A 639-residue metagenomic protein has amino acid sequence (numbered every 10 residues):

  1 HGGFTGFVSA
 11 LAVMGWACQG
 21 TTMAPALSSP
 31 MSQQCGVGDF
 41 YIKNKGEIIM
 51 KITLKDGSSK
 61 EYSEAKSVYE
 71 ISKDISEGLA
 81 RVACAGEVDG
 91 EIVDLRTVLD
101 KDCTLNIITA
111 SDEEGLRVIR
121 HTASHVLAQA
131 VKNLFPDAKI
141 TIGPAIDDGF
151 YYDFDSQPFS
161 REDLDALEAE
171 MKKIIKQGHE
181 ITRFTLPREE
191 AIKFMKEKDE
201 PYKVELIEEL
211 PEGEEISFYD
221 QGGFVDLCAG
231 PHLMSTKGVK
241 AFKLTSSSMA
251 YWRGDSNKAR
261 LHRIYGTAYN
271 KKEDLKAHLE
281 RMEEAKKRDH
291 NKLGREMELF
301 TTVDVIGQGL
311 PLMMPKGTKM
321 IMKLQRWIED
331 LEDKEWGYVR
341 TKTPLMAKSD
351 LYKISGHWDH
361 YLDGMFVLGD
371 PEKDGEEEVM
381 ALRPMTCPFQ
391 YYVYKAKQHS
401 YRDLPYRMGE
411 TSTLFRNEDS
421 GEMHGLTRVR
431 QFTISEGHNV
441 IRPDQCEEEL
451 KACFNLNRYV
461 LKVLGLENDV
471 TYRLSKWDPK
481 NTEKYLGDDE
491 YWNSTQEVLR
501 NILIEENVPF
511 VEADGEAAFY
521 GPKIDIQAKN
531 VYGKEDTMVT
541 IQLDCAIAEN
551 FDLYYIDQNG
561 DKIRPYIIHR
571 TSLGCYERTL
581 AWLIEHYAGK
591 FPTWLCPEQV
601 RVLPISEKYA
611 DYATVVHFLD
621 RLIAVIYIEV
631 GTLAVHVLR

Functional and structural regions predicted by a protein language model:
Y41-S124, A128-D147, A169-K173: Ubiquitin-like/PB1-type beta-grasp interaction modules and other compact soluble beta-rich domains
T97-V118, K139-G143, Y151-T413, N417-M423 (+3 more regions): Auxiliary tRNA-acceptor-end handling modules of aminoacyl-tRNA synthetases
H121-K132, G222-A241, M313, M320 (+6 more regions): Conserved phosphate/anionic-ligand binding catalytic regions in large, soluble enzymes, centered on
Q177-G222, D370, K462-T537, I541: Metal-assisted phosphate- and nucleotidyl-transfer catalytic regions
E377, P388-F389, K395-K397, Y406 (+4 more regions): A translation/RNA-centric and nucleic-acid-associated enzymatic feature enriched in Class II aminoacyl-tRNA synthetases
L414-I502: Extended, charged alpha-beta segments that form solvent-exposed binding/catalytic grooves in nucleic-acid-handling
A588-G631: Generic long, charged, amphipathic alpha-helical segments
